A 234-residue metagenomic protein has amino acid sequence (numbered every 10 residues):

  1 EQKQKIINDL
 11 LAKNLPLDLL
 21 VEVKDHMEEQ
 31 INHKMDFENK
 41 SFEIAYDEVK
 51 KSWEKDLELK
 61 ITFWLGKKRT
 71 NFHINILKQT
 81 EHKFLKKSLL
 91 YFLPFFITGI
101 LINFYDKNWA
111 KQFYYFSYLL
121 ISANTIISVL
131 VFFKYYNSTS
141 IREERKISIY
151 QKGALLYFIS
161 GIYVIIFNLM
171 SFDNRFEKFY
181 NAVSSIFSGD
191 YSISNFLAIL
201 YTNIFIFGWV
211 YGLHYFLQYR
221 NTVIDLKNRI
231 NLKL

Functional and structural regions predicted by a protein language model:
E1-L57: N-terminal, intrinsically disordered, low-complexity segments that immediately precede the first transmembrane helix
I6, L10, N14, N32 (+4 more regions): A near-ubiquitous, low-amplitude feature marking generic local secondary-structure context
F37-L101: Cytosolic juxtamembrane regions of integral membrane proteins
T80-L234: Hydrophobic alpha-helical bundles in membrane proteins
